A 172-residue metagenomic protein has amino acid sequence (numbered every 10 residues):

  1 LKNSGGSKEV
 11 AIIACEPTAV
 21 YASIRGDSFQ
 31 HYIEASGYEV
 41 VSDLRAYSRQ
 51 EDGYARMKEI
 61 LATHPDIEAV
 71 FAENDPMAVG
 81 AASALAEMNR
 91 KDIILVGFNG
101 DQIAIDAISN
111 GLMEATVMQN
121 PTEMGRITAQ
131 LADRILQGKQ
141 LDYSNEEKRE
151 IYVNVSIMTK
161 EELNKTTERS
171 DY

Functional and structural regions predicted by a protein language model:
L1-V10, S23-I24, D52-Y54, D101-A104 (+1 more regions): Hydrophobic alpha-helical segments within soluble ligand-binding/sensing domains
G5-G6, Y38, R90: Helix N-cap/coil-helix junction residues
I12-I13, D43, N110-T122: Short beta-strand elements at the ligand-binding edges of bilobed clamshell
I13-P17, Y21, E123-Y172: Hinge/cleft segment of the Venus flytrap/periplasmic-binding protein
Y21-Q30: Short, surface-exposed alpha-helical segments at coil->helix boundaries
S28-F29, V41-S42, Y47-A107: Hydrophobic alpha-helical
Q30-G37: Short helix-loop-beta junction
S36, K91, G111-L112: Short, structured coil segments at secondary-structure junctions
